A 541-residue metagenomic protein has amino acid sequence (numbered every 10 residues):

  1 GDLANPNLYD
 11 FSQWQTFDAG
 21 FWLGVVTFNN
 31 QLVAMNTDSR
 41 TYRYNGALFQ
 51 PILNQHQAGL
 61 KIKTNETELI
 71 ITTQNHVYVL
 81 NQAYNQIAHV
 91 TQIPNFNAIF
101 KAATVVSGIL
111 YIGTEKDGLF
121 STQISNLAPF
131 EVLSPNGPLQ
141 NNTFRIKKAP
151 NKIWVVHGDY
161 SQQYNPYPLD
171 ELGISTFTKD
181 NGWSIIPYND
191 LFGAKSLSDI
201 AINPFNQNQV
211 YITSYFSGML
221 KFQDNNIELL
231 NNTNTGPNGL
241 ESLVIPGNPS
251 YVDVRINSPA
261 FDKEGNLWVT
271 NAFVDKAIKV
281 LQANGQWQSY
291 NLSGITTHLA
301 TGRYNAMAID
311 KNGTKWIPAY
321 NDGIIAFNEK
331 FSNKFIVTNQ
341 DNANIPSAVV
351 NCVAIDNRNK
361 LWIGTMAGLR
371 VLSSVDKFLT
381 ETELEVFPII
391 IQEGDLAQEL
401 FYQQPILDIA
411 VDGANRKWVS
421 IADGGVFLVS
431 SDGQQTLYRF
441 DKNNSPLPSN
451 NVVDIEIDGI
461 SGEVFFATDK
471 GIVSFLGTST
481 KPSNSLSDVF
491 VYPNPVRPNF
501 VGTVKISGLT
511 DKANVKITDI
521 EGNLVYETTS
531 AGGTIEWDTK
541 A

Functional and structural regions predicted by a protein language model:
G1-V489, L524: Carboxylate-rich, polar loop motifs that coordinate divalent cations or form catalytic acidic clusters
G294, N444, N451, P493-P495 (+3 more regions): Short, well-ordered turn and helix-capping elements at secondary-structure junctions
N484-K516, S530-K540: Glycine-centered coil/turn sites that cap beta-strands in beta-rich domains
Y526-T528: Short beta-strand in the C-terminal region of the ABC ATPase nucleotide-binding domain
